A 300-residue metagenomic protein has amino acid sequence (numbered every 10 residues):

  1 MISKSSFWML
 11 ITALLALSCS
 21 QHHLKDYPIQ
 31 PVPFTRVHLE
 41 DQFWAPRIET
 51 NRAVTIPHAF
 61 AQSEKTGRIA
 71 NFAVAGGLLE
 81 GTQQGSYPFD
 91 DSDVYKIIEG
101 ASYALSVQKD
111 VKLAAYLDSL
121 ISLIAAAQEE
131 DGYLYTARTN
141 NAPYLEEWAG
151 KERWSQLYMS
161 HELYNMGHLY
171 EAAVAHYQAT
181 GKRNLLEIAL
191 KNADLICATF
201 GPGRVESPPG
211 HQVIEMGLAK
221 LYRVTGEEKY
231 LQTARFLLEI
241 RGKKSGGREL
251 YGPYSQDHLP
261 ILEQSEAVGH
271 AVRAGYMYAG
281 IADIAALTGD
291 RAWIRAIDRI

Functional and structural regions predicted by a protein language model:
M1-M9: Bacterial N-terminal signal peptides that target proteins for export
W8-A16: Bacterial N-terminal signal peptides
H22-I300: Glycan-recognition and catalytic cores of secretory/periplasmic carbohydrate-active enzymes
